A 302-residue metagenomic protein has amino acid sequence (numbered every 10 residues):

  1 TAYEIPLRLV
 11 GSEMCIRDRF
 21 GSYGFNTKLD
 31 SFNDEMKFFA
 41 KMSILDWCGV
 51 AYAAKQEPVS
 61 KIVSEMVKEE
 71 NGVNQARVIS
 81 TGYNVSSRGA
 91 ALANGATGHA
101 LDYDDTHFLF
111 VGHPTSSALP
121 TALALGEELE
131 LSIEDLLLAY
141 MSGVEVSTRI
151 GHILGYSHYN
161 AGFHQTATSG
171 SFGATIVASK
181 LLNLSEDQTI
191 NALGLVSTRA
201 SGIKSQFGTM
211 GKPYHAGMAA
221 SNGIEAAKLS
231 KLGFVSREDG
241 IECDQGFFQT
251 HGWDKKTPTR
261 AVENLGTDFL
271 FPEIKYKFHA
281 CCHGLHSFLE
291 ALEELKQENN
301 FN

Functional and structural regions predicted by a protein language model:
T1, K28, V235, N300-N302: Short, solvent-exposed coil/turn linker segments
T1-I16: Single conserved hydrophobic/aromatic residue that forms the stacking wall/gate of nucleotide- or nucleobase-binding
Y3-E4, F163, K212, K277: Generic anion/oxyanion-binding catalytic loop in active/binding sites
S12, R17-P272: N-terminal core-entry segment
L265-N302: A conserved active-site cap/scaffold subdomain adjacent to cofactor or substrate pockets
